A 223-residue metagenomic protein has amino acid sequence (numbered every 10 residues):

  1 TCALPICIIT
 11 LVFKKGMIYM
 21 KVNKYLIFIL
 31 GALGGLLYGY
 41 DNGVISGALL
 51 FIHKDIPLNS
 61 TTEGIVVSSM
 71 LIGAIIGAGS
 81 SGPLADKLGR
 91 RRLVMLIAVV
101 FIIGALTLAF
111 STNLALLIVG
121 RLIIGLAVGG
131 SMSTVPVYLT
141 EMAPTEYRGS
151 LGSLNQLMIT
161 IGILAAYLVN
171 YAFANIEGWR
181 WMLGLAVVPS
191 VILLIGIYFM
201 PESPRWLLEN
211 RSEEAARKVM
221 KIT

Functional and structural regions predicted by a protein language model:
T1-L4: Short, small-residue-biased leader/transition segments that mark boundaries at the very start of proteins
T10-T223: Transmembrane-helix signature of 12-pass secondary carriers
